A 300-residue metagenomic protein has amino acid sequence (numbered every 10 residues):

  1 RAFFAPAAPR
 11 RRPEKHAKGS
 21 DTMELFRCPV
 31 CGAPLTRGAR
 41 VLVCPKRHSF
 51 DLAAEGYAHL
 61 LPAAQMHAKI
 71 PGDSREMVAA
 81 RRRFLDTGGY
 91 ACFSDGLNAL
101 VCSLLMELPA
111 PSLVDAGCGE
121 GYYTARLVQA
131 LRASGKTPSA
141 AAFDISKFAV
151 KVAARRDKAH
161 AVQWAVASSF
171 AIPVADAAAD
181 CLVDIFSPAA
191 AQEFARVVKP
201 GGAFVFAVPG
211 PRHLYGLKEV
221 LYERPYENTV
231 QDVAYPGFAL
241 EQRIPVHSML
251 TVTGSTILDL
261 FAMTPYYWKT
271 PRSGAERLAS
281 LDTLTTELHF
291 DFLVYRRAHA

Functional and structural regions predicted by a protein language model:
D21-I70: N-terminal auxiliary segments of SAM/dcSAM-dependent transferases
H67, G72-G96: Class I SAM-dependent methyltransferase Rossmann-like catalytic core, especially the SAM/SAH-binding loop
S112-D115, E120-A171: Class I SAM-dependent methyltransferase SAM/SAH-binding core
F170-C181: A short acidic, Gly/Pro-enriched loop at the edge of an enzyme's catalytic core that lines a small-molecule cofactor
A179-E193, V208: A short SAM/SAH-binding and catalytic strip from SAM-dependent methyltransferases
A191-A203: A short glycine-rich, Lys/Arg-flanked "PGG" loop and its adjoining helix->strand segment in the class I
G201-P211: Conserved beta-strand signature within the Rossmann-like core of class I S-adenosyl-L-methionine
V246-A300: Conserved Class I S-adenosyl-L-methionine
